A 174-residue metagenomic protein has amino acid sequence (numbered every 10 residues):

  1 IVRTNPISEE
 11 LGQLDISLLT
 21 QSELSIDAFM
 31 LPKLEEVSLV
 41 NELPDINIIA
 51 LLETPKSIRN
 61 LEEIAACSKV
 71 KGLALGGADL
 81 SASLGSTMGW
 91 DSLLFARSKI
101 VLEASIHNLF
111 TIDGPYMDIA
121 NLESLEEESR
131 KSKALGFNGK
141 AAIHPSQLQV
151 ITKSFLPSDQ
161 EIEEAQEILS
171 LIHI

Functional and structural regions predicted by a protein language model:
I1-I172: Expand to "…catalyze enediolate/carbanion chemistry for C-C bond making/breaking, isomerization, decarboxylation
